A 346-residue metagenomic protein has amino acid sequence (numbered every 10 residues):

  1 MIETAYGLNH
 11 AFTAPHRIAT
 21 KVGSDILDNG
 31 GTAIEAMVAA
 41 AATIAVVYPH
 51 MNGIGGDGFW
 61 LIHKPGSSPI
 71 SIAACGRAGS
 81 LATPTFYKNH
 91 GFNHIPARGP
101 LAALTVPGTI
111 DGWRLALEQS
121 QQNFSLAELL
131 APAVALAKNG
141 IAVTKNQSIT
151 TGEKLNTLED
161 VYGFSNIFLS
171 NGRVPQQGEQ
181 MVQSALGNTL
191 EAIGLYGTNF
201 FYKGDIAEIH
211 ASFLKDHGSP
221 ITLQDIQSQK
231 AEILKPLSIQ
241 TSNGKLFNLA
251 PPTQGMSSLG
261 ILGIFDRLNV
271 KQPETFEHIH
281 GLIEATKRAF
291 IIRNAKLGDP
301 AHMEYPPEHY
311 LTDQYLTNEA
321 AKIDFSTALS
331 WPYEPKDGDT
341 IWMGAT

Functional and structural regions predicted by a protein language model:
M1-D25, A33-K203, A207-T253, L311 (+1 more regions): Noncatalytic scaffold domains of N-terminal-nucleophile
P84, L259-G260, A301: Short conserved micro-motifs at the rims of enzyme active sites and ligand-binding pockets
G112, T189, G260, I264 (+1 more regions): Generic recognition of well-ordered alpha-helical segments
E118-F124, L195-T198, F265-P273, N294-G298: Short helix-capping/linker segments at secondary-structure and domain boundaries
Q254-G260, R267, K271-E274, R288: Extended, domain-scale alpha-helical bundle/helix-rich regions
K271-T346: Internal maturation/activation junctions in enzymes
